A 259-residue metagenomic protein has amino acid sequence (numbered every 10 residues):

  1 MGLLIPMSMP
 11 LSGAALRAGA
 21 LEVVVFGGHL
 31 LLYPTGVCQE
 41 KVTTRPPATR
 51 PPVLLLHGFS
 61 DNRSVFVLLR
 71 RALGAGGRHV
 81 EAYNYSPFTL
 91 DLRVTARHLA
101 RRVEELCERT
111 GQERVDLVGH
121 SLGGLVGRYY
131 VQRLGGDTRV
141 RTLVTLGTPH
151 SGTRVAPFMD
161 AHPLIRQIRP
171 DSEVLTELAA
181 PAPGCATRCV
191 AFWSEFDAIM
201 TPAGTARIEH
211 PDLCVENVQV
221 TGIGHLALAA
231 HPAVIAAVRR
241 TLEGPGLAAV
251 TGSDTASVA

Functional and structural regions predicted by a protein language model:
M1-L54, V67-R71, G76-R78, V250-A259: Flexible, membrane-associating and regulatory peripheral segments of lipid-active enzymes
T49-P51, P183-C189, D212-E216: Short, proline-enriched alpha-helix->beta-strand connector loops that line the catalytic pocket of alpha/beta-hydrolase
L54-F59, R63-S64, L68, G74-A186 (+2 more regions): Serine-dependent carboxylesterase/thioesterase catalytic core of lipase-like alpha/beta-hydrolase/SGNH enzymes
L69, T201-I208: Short alpha-helix in the alpha/beta-hydrolase fold that links the catalytic acid
Y83-S86, N217-G224: Short glycine-rich catalytic loops that host catalytic nucleophiles or stabilize transition states across multiple
L92, I223-P232: Catalytic histidine-centered segment of alpha/beta-hydrolase-like enzymes
S194-T201, H225-L226: Acidic catalytic loop of the alpha/beta-hydrolase fold
A229-E243: Post-His helix in hydrolase/transferase enzymes
